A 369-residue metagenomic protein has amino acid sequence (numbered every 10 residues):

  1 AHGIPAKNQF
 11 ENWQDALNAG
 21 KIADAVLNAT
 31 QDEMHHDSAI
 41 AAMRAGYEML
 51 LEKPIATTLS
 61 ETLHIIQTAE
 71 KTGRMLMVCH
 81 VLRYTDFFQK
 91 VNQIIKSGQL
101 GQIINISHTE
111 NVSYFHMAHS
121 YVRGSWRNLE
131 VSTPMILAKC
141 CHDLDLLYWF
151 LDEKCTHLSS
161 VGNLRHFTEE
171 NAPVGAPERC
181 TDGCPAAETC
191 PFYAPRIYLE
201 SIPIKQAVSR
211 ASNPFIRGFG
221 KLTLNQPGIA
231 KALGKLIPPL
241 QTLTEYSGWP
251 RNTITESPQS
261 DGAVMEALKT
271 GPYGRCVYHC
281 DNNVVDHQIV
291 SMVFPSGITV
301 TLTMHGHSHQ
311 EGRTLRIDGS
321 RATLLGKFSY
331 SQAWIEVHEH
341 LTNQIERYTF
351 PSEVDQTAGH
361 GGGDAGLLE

Functional and structural regions predicted by a protein language model:
A1, Q14-L17, I40, I66 (+4 more regions): Non-transmembrane alpha-helical segments in soluble domains of secreted/periplasmic/extracellular proteins
A1-G3, S247, R251-G262, T270-E369: C-terminal helical cap and adjacent loop that interface with cofactors, partners, or active-site loops
P5-T68: Beta-loop-alpha module in the N-terminal Rossmann-like domain of NAD(P)-dependent dehydrogenases, especially those
N28, L51-E52, V78, S107 (+1 more regions): Hydrophobic residues in well-ordered beta-strands that form the structural core
H36-I40, L63, T85, Q89 (+2 more regions): A structural signal for well-ordered alpha-helical segments within the folded catalytic domains of diverse enzymes
H64-V81, G101-H108: Rossmann-fold dehydrogenase core element
L82-A267, Y273: Predominantly a Rossmann-like dinucleotide-binding segment in NAD(P)-dependent oxidoreductases
